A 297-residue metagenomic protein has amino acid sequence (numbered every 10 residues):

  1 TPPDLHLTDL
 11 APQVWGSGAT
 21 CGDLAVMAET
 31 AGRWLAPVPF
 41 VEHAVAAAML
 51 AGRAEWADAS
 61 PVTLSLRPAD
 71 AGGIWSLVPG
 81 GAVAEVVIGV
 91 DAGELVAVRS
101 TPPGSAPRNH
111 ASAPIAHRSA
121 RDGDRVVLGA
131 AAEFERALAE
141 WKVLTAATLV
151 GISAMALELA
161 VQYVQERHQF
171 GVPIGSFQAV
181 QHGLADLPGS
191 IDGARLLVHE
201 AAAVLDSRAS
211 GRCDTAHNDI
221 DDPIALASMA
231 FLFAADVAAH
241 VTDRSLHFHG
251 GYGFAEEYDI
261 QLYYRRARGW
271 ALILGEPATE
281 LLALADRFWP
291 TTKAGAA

Functional and structural regions predicted by a protein language model:
T1-W34, R136-A297: Alpha-helical interface subdomain recognition
L35-E158, Q162, A294-A297: FAD-binding core of flavoproteins
